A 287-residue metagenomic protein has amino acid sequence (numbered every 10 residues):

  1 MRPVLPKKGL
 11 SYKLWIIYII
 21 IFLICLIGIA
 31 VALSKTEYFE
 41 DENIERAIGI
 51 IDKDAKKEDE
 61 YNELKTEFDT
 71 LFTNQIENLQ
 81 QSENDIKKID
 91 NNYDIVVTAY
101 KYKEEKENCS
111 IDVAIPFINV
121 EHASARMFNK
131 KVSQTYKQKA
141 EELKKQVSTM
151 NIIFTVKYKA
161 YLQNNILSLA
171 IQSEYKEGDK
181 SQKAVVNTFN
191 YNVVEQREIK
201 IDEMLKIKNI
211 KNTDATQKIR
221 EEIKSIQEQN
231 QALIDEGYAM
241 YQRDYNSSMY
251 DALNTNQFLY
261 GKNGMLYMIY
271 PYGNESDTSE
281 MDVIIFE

Functional and structural regions predicted by a protein language model:
R2-L5, L10-E287: Compositionally biased intrinsically disordered regions enriched in Thr/Gly
